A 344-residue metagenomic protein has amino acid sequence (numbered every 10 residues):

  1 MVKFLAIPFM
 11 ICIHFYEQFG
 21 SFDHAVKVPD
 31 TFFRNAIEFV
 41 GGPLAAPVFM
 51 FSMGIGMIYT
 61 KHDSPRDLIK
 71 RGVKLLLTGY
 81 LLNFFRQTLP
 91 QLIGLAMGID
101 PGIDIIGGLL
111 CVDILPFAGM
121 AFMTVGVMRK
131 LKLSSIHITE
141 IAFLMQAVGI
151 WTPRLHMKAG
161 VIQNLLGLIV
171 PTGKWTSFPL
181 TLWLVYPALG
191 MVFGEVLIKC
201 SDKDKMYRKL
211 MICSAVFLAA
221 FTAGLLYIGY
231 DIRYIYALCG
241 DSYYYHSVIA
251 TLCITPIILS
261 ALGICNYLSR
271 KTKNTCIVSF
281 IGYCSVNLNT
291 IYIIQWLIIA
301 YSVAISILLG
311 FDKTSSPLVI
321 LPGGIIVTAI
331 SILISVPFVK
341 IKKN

Functional and structural regions predicted by a protein language model:
M1-N344: Alpha-helical transmembrane segments and their immediate juxtamembrane cytosolic regions
